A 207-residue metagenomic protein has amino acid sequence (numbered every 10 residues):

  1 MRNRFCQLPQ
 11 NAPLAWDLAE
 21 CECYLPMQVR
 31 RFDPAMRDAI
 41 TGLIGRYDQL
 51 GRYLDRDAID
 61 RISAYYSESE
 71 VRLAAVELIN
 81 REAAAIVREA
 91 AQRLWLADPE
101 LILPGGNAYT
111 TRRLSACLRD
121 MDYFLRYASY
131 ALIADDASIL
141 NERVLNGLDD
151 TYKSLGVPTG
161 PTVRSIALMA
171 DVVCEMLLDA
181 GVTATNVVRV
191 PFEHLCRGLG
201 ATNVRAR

Functional and structural regions predicted by a protein language model:
M1-V157, P161-V163, A167, C174-R207: Core of compact, soluble alpha-helical bundle domains
